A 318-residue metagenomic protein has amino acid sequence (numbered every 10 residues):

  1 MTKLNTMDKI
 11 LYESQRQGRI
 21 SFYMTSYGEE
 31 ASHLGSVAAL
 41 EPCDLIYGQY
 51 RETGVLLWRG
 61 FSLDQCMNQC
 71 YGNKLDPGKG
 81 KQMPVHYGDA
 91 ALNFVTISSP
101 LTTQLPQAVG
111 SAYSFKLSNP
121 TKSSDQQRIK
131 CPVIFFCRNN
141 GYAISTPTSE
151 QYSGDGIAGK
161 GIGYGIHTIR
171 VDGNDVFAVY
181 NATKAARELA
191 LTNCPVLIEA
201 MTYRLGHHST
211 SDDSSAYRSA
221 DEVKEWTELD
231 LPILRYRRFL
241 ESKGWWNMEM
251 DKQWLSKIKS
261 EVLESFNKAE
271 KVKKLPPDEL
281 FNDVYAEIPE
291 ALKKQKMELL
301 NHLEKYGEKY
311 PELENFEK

Functional and structural regions predicted by a protein language model:
T2-S32, G206, D212-K318: Conserved acidic/glycine
T6-R128, E150-S153, A158-G159, G163-G165: Cofactor-binding active-site loop characterized by glycine-rich and histidine/acidic residues
Y50, A200-T202, V284: A general secondary-structure junction signal
V85-H86, P195, V284: Generic preference for hydrophobic/aromatic residues in regular secondary structure cores
F94-K274: Glycine-rich ThDP/TPP pyrophosphate-binding loop and its adjacent helix/strand module within ThDP-dependent enzymes
